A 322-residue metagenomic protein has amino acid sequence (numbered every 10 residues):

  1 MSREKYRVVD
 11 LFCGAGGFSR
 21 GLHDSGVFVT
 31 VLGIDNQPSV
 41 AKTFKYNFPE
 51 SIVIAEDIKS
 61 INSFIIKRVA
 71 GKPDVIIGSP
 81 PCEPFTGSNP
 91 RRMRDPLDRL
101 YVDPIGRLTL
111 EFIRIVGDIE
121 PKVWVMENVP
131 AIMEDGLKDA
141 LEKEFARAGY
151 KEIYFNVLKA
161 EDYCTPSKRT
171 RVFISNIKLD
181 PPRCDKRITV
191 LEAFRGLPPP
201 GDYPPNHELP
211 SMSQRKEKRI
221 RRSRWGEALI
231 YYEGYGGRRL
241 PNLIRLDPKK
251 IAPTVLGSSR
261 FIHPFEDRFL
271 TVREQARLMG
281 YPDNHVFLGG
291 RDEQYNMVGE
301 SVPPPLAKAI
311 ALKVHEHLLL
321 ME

Functional and structural regions predicted by a protein language model:
M1-R3, M321-E322: Basic/polar N-terminal segments that are highly enriched at the extreme N-terminus, encompassing both cleavable
S2-E120, P130, E134: Core alpha/beta nucleotide-donor-binding catalytic domains of modification enzymes
G16, P38, L110, D135-D139 (+3 more regions): A structural signal for well-ordered alpha-helical segments within the folded catalytic domains of diverse enzymes
P49, P80-P81, P121, P166 (+2 more regions): Proline-centered helix-kink/hinge sites
E56, N156-L158, G290: Conserved beta-strand termini and adjacent loop/short-helix elements that scaffold enzyme active sites in alpha/beta
F64-P73, E83-I244: Class I S-adenosyl-L-methionine
I76, I174, L278: Short, conserved catalytic/metal-binding motifs centered on acidic residues
P210-E322: C-terminal target-recognition/interaction regions appended to catalytic cores
